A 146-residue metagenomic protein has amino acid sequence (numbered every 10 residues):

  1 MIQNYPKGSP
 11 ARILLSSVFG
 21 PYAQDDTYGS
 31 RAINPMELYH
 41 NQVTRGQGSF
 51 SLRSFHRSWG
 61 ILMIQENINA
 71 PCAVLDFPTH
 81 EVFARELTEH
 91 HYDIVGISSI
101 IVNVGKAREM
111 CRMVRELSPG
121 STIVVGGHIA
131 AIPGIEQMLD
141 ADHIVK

Functional and structural regions predicted by a protein language model:
M1-K146: A short, structured N-terminal alpha-helical element that caps or precedes a catalytic domain
